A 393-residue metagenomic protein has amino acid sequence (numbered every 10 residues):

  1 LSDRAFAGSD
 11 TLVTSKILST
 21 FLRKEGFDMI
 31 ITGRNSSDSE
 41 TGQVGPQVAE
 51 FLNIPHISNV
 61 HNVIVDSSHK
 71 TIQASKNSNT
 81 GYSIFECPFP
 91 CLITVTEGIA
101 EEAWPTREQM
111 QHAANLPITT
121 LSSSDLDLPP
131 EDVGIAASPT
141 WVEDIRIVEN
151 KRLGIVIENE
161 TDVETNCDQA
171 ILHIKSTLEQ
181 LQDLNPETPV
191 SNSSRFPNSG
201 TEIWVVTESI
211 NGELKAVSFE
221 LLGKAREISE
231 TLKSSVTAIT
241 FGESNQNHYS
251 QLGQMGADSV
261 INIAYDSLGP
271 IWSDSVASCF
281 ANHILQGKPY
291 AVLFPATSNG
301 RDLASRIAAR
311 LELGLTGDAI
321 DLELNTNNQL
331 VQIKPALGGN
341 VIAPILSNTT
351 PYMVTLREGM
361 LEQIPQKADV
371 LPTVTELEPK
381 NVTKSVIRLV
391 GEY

Functional and structural regions predicted by a protein language model:
L1-Y393: N-terminal glycine-rich FAD/FM-binding segment characteristic of electron-transfer flavoproteins
